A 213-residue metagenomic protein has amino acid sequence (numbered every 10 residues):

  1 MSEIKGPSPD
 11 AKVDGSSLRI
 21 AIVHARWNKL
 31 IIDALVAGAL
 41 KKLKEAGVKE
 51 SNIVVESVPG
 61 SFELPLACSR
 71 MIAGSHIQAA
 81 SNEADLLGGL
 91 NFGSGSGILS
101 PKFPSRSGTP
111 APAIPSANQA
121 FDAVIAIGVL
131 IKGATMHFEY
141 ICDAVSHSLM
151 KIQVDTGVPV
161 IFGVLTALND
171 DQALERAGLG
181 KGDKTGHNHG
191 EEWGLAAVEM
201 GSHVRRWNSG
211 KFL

Functional and structural regions predicted by a protein language model:
M1-R19, R106-S107, K181-T185, E199 (+1 more regions): N-terminal presequence-like segments and the immediate start of the first folded domain
D10-P59, E63: Glycine-rich phosphate/diphosphate-binding loop of Rossmann-like nucleotide-binding domains
K12-G15, A113-Q119, I152-T156: Solvent-exposed alpha-helices and their adjacent loops that cap or buttress functional pockets in soluble metabolic
P65-Q78: Charged, often glycine-rich, active-site loop that binds/positions anionic groups
S75-Q119: Intrinsically disordered, low-complexity domain-flanking/linker segments in eukaryotic proteins, enriched
D122-A123: Structural motif
I127, M136-L213: C-terminal binding/interaction regions
K132-A134: Short glycine-rich, flexible loops that bind phosphorylated cofactors or substrates
